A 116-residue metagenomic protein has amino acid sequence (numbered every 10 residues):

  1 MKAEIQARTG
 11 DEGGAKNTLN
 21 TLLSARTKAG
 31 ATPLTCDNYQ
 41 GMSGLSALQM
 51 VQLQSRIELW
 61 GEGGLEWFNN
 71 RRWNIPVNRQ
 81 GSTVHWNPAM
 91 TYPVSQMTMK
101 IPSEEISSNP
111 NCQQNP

Functional and structural regions predicted by a protein language model:
M1-P116: Acidic/polar-rich alpha-helix caps and helix-coil junctions
